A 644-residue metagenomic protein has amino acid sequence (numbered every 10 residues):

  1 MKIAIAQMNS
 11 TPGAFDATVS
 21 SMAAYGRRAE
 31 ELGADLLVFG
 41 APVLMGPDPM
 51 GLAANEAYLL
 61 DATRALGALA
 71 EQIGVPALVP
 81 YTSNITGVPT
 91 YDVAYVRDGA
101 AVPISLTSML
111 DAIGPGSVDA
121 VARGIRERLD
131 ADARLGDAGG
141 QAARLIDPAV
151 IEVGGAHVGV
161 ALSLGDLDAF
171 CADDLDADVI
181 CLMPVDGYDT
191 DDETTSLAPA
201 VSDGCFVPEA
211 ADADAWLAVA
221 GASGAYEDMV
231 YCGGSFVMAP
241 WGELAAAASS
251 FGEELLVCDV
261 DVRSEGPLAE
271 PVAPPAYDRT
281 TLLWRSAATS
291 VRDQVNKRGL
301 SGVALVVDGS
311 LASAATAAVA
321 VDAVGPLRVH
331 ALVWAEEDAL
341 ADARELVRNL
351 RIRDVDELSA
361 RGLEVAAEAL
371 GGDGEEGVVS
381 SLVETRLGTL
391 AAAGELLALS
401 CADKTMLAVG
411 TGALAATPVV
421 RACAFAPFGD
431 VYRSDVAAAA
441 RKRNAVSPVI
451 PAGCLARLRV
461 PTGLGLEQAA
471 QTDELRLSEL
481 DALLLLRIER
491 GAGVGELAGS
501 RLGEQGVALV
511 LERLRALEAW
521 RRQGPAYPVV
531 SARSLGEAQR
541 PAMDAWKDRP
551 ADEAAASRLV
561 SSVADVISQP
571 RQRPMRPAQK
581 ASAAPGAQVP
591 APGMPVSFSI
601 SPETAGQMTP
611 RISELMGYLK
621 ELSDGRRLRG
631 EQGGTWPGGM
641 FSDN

Functional and structural regions predicted by a protein language model:
M1-V306, A317-D322, R328-V333, N349: Enzyme catalytic cores with a strong preference for nitrogen-chemistry domains
K2, A23, D214-A215, P240 (+2 more regions): ATP/NTP-dependent adenylation/nucleotidyl-transfer catalytic domains that generate, transfer, or process NMP-activated
